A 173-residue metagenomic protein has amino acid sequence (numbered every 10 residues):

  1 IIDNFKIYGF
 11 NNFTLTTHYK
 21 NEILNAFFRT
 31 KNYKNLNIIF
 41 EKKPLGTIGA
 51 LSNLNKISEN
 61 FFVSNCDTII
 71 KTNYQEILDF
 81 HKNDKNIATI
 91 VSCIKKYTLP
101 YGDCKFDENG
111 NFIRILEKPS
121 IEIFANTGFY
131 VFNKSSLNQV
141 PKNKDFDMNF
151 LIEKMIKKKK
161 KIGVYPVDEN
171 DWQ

Functional and structural regions predicted by a protein language model:
I1-N65, E76, K142-N143: Conserved N-terminal catalytic core of the sugar/cofactor nucleotidyltransferase
F10, S58, K85-I87, K159-K160: Short, high-confidence coil segments that cap the C-terminus of an alpha-helix and link into the following beta-strand
I38, A88, K161-V164: Conserved beta-strand scaffold positions in the cores of enzyme catalytic domains, especially in NTP/NDP-utilizing
F62, I69, Q75-K82, K95-T98 (+1 more regions): Catalytic-core segments of class I nucleotidyltransferases/pyrophosphorylases that form NMP-activated intermediates
D84-I94: A short, conserved acidic/glycine-rich loop-to-beta-strand motif that forms the donor nucleotide-sugar/metal
K105-N109: Short acidic-glycine loop/turn motifs at beta-strand connectors
